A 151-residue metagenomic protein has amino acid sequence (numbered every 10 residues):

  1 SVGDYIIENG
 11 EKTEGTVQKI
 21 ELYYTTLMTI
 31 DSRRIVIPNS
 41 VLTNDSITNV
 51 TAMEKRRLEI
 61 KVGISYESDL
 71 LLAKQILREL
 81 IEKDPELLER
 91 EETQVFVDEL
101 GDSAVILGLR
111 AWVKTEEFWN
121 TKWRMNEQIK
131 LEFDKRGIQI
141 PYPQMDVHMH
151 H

Functional and structural regions predicted by a protein language model:
S1-E89: Soluble accessory domains appended to multi-pass membrane transport proteins
N49-V50, S68, R78, L88-H151: Solvent-exposed, non-transmembrane regulatory segments of membrane-associated proteins
